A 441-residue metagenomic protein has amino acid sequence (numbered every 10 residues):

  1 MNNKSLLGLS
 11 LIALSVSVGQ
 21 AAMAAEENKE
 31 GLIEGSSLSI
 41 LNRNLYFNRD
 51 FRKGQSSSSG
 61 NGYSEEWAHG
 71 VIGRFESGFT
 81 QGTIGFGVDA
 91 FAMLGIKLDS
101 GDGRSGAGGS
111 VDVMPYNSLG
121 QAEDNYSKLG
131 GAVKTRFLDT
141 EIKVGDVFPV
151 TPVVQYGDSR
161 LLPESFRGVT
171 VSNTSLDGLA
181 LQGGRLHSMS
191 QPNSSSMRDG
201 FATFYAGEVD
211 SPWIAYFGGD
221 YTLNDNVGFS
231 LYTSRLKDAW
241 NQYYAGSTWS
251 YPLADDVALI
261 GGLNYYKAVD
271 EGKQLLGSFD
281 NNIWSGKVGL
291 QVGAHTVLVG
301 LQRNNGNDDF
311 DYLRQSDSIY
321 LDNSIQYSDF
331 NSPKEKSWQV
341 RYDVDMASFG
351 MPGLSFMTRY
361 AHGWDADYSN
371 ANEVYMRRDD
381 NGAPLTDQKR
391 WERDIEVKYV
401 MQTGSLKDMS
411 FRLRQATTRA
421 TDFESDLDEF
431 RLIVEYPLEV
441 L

Functional and structural regions predicted by a protein language model:
Q20-P149, E396-Q402, S410-L441: Beta-barrel outer-membrane channel/assembly domains of diderm bacteria
E34, E65-V71, N125-L129, P163-R167 (+6 more regions): Residues that define the transmembrane beta-barrel architecture of outer-membrane proteins
I40, V71-S77, G131-T135, V169-N173 (+6 more regions): Residues on the lipid-exposed face of transmembrane beta-strands in outer-membrane beta-barrel proteins
N44, I142-Y156, L181-G183, F217 (+4 more regions): Transmembrane beta-strand segments that form the barrel wall of outer-membrane beta-barrel proteins
G82-G85, D139-K143, G178-Q182, S190 (+7 more regions): Repeated loop/turn-to-beta-strand initiation elements of outer-membrane beta-barrel proteins
G103-N125, G130, T140-N224, S230 (+2 more regions): Surface-exposed coil loops of outer-membrane beta-barrel proteins
Q182-Y205, D256-S337, D422-S425: Outer-membrane beta-barrel translocator/channel fold
L301-D387, E392-K398, Q402: C-terminal structural cap/anchor segments
